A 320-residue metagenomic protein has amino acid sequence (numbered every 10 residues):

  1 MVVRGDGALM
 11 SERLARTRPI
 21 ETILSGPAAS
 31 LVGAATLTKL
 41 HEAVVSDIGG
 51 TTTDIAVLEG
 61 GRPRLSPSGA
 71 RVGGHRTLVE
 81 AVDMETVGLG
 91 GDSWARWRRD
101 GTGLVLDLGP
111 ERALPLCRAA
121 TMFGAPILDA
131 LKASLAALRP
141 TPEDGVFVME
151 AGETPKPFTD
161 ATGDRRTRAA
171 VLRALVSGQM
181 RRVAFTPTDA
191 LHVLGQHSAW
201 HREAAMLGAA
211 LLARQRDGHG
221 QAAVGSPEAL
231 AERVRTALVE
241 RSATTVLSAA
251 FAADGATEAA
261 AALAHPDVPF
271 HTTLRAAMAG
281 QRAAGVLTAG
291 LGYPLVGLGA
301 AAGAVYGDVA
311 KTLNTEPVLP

Functional and structural regions predicted by a protein language model:
M1-P320: N-terminally biased helix-coil "hinge/interface" segments that flank
